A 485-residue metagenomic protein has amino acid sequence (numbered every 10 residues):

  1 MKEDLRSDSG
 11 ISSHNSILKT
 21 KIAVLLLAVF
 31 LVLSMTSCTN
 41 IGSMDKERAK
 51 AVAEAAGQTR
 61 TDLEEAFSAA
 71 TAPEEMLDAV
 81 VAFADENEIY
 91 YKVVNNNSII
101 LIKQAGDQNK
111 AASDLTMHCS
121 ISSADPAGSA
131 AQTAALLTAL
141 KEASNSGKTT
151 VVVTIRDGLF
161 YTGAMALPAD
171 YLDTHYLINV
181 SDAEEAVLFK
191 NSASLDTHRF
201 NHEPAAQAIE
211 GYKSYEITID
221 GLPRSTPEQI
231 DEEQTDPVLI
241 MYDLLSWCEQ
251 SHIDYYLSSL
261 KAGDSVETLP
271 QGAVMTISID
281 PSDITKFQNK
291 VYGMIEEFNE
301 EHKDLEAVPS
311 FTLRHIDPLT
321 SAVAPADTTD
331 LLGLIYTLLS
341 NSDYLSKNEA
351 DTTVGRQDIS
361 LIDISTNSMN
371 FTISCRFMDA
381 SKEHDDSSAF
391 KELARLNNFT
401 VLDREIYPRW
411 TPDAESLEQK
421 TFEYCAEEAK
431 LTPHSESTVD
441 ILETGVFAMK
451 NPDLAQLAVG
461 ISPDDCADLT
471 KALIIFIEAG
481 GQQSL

Functional and structural regions predicted by a protein language model:
T36-S37: C-terminal motif of bacterial Sec signal peptides marking the signal peptidase cleavage site
M44, R48-A127, L137: Acidic/His- and Gly-rich active-site-bordering loop/insert found across diverse amide/peptide-bond hydrolases
D45-K46, M117, A350, R356 (+3 more regions): Zn-dependent metallopeptidase/amidohydrolase metal-coordination segment
R48, T59, E233-S251, T329-S346 (+3 more regions): His/Asp/Glu-rich mid-to-C-terminal helical/loop segments that flank catalytic regions of hydrolases
E64-F67, T268, T276, S310-V323 (+3 more regions): A short beta-alpha structural unit
A124-E210, T226, L339-D358, S484: Acidic/histidine-rich catalytic neighborhood of metal-dependent amide-processing enzymes
A208-Y212, Q229-K261, T268, S278-R356 (+1 more regions): Acidic-enriched catalytic cores of C-N bond-cleaving enzymes acting on peptides and small amides
Q229-K261, S387, R404-I406, T411-L454: Active-site-adjacent substrate-binding region of metalloamidase/peptidase-like peptide-processing proteins
